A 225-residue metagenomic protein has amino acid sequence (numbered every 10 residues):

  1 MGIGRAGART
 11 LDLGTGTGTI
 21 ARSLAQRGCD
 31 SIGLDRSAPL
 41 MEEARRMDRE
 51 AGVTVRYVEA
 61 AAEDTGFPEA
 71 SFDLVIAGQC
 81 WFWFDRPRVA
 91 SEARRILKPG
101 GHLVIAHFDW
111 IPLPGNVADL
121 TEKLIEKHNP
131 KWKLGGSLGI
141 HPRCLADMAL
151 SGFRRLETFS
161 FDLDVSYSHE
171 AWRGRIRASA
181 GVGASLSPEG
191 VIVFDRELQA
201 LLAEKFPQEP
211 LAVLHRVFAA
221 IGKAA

Functional and structural regions predicted by a protein language model:
M1-A8: Conserved alpha-helix/loop element of class I SAM-dependent methyltransferases that forms part of the SAM/SAH-binding
R9-L13, T17-D64: Class I SAM-dependent methyltransferase SAM/SAH-binding core
E63-L74: A short acidic, Gly/Pro-enriched loop at the edge of an enzyme's catalytic core that lines a small-molecule cofactor
Q79: Short catalytic micro-motifs in class I SAM-dependent methyltransferases
F84-E92: A short, conserved alpha-helix within the catalytic core of class I
R94-V165: Conserved catalytic/acceptor-binding region of the Class I
P142-A225: Conserved Class I S-adenosyl-L-methionine
